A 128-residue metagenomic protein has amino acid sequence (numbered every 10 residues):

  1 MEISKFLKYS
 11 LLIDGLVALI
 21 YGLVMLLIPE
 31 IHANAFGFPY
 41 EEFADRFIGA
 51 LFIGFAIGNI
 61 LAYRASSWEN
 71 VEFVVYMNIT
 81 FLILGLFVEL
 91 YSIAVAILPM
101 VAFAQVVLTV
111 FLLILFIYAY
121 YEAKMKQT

Functional and structural regions predicted by a protein language model:
M1-S4: Short, Lys/Arg-rich, polar N-terminal cytosolic tail immediately upstream of the first transmembrane signal-anchor
F6-S10, V17-F43: Membrane-helix boundary elements
Y9-V24, L51, T80, L112-L115: Alpha-helical transmembrane segments of multi-pass integral membrane proteins
L19-G22, E42-R64, Y76-L84: Core segments of alpha-helical transmembrane spans in multipass integral membrane proteins
N34-F43, E72-V74, I97-L108: Non-cytosolic membrane-interface motifs at loop->transmembrane helix junctions
N59-E72, I93: Juxtamembrane helix-break-helix junctions at the cytosolic face of small multi-pass alpha-helical membrane proteins
A65, F87-A104, Y121: Membrane-helix boundary connector in multi-pass membrane proteins
V110-T128: Membrane-water interface at the C-terminal end of transmembrane alpha helices
